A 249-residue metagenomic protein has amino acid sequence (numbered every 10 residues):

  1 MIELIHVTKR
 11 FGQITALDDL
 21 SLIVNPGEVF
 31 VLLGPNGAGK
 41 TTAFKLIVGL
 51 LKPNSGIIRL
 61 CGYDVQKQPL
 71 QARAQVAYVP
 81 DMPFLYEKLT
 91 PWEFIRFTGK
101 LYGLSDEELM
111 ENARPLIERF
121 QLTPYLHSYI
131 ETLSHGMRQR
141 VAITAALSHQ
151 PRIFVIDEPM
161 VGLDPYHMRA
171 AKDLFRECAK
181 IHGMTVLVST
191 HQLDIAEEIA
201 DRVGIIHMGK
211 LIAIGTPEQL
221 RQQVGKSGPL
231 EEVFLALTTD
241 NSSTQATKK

Functional and structural regions predicted by a protein language model:
R96, K100, E107-Y125: Conserved ABC ATPase "signature" region
Y129-L133: Conserved ABC ATPase signature
Q150: Conserved catalytic motifs of ABC-family nucleotide-binding domains
F154-E158: Catalytic Walker B motif of ABC-type/P-loop ATPase nucleotide-binding domains
R169-I181: Helical segment within the ABC ATPase nucleotide-binding domain
I214-G215: ABC ATPase "signature
